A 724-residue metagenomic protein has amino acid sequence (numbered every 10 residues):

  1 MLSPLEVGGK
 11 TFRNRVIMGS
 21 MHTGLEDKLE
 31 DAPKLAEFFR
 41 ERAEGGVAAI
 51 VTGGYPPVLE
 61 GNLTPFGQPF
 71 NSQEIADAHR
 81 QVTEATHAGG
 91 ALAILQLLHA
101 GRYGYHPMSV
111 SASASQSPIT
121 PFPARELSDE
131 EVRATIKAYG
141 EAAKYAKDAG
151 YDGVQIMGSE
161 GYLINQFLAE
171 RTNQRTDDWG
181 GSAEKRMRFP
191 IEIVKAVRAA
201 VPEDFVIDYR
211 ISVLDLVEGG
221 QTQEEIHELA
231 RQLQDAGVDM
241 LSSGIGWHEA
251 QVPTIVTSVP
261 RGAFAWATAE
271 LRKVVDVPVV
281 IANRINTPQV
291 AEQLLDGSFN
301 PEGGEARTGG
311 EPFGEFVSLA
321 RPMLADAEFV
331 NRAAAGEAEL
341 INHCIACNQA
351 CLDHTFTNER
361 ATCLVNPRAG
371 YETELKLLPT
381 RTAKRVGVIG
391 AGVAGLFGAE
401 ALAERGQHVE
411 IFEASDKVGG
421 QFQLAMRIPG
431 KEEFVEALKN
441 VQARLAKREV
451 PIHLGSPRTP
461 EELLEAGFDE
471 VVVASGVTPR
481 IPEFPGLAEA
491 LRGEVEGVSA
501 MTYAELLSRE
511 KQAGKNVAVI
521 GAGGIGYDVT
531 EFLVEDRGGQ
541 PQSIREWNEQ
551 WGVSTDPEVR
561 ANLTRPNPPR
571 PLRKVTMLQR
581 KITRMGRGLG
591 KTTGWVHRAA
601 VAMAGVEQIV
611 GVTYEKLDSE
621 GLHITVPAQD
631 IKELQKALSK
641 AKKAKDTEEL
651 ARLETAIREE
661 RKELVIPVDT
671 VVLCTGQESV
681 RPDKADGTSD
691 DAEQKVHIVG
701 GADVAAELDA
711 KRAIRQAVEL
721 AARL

Functional and structural regions predicted by a protein language model:
M1-I389, V393-E404, H408-V409, K417 (+2 more regions): Flavin-dependent oxidoreductase catalytic cores
M21, R321, S475-G476, V626 (+1 more regions): Glycine-rich, N-terminal phosphate-binding loop of Rossmann-like dinucleotide-binding domains
V194, E372-R381, F397, E404 (+5 more regions): Flanking helices and flexible, charged tails adjoining ferredoxin-like Fe-S electron-transfer domains in multi-subunit
Q251-V256, P278, F422-G430, V699-A706: Short beta-alpha connecting loops at secondary-structure transitions that line or flank enzyme active sites
L295, T380-I411, H453-L464, V477-F484 (+3 more regions): Rossmann-like dinucleotide/flavin-binding elements
G420-F468, G586-V612: N-terminal Rossmann-like dinucleotide/flavin-binding domain of flavoprotein oxidoreductases that bind FAD/FMN
